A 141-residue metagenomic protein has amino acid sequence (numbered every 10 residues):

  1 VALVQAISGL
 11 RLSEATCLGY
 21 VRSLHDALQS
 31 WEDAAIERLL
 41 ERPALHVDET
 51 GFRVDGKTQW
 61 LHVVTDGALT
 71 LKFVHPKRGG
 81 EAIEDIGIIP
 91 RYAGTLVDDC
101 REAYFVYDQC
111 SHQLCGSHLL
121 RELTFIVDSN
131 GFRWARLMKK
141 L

Functional and structural regions predicted by a protein language model:
V1-L141: Catalytic center-proximal scaffold of phosphoryl-transfer enzymes
